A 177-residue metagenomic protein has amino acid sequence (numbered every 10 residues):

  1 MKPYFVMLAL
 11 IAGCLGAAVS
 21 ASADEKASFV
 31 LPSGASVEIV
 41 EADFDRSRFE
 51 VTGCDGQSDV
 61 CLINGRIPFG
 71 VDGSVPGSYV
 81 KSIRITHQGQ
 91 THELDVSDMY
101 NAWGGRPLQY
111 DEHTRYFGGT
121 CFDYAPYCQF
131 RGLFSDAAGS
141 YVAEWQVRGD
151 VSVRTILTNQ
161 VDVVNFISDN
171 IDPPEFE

Functional and structural regions predicted by a protein language model:
M1-Y4: Positively charged n-region of N-terminal signal peptides that target proteins for export
M7-G16: Bacterial N-terminal signal peptides
A21-E177: Exposed acidic/polar residues on beta-strands and adjacent loops within beta-sheet cores, strongest in beta-propeller
